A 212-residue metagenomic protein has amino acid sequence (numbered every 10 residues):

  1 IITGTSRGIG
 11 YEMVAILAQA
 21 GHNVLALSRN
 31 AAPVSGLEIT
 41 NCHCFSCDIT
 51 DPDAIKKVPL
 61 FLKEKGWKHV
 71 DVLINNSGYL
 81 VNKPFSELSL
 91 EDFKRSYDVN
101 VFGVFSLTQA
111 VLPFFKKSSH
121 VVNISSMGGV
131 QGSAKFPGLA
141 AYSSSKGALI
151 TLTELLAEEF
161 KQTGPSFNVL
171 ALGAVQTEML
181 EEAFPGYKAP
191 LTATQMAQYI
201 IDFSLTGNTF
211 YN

Functional and structural regions predicted by a protein language model:
S6, V14: N-terminal Rossmann NAD(P)H-binding glycine-rich loop of SDR-like oxidoreductase domains
A20-S35: Conserved glycine-rich Rossmann-like NAD(P)H-binding loop of the short-chain dehydrogenase/reductase
S46-K57, L90: The beta1-alpha1 cofactor-binding region of Rossmann-like NAD(H)/NADP(H)-dependent oxidoreductases
N76-V81: Conserved NAD(P)H cofactor-binding loop of Rossmann-fold oxidoreductase domains
P84-F85, D92-K94: Substrate-binding pocket helix/loop in short-chain dehydrogenase/reductase
H120-A148, T153-E154, E158-K161: Catalytic loop of short-chain dehydrogenase/reductase
Q162, V169-L170, P185-N212: C-terminal helical subdomain
